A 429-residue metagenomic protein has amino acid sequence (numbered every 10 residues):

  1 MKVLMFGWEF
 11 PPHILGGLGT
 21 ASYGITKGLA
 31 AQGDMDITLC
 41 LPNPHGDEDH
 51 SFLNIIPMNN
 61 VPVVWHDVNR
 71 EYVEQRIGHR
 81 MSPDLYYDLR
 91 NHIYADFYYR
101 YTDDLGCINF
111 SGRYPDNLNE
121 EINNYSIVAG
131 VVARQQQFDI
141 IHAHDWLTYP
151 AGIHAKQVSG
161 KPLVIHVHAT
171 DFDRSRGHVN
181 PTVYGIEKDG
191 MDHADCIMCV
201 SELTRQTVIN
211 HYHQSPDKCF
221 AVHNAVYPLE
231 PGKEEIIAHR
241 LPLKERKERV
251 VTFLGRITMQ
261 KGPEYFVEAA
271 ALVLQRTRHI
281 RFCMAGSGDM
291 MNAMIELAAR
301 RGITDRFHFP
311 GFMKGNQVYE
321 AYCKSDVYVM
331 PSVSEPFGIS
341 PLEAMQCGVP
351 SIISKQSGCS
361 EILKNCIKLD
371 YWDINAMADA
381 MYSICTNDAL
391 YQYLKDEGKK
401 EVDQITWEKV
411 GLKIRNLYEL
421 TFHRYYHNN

Functional and structural regions predicted by a protein language model:
M35-A133: A conserved catalytic-core segment of Leloir-type glycosyltransferases
M198, K244-A270, K395: Conserved donor-binding/catalytic core segment of Leloir-type glycosyltransferases
L203, A225: Carbohydrate-associated surface elements
A293-M313: Nucleotide-activated donor-binding/catalytic signature segment of Leloir-type glycosyltransferases, i.e., the conserved
F312-M313, E320-S325: Short alpha-helical donor nucleotide-sugar binding micro-motif in glycosyltransferases
V333: Aromatic "clamp/platform" in nucleotide-sugar-dependent glycosyltransferases that forms part of the donor/acceptor
P350-I353: Short hydrophobic beta-strand element within catalytic cores of glycosyltransferases and related nucleotide-activated
C366-I374, S383-D388: Conserved acidic donor-binding segment of nucleotide-sugar-dependent glycosyltransferases
